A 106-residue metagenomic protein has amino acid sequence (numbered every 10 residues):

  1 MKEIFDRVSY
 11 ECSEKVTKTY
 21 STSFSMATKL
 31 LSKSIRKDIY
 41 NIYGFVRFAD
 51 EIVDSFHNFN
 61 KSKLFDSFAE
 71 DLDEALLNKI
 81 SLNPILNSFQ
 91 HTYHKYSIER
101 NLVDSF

Functional and structural regions predicted by a protein language model:
M1-F106: Acidic catalytic motifs of isoprenoid enzymes
